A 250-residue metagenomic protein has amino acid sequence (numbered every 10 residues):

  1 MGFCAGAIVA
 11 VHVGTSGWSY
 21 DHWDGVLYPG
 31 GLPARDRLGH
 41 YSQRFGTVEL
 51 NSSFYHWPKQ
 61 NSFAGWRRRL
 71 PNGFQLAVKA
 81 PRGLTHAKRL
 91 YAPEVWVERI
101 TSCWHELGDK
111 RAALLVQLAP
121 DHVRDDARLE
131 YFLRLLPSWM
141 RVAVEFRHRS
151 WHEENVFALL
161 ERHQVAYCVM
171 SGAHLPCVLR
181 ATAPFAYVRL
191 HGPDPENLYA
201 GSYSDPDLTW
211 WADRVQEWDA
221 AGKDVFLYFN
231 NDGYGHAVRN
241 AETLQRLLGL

Functional and structural regions predicted by a protein language model:
G2-L250: Residues lining hydrophobic/aromatic ligand-binding pockets adjacent to catalytic sites
